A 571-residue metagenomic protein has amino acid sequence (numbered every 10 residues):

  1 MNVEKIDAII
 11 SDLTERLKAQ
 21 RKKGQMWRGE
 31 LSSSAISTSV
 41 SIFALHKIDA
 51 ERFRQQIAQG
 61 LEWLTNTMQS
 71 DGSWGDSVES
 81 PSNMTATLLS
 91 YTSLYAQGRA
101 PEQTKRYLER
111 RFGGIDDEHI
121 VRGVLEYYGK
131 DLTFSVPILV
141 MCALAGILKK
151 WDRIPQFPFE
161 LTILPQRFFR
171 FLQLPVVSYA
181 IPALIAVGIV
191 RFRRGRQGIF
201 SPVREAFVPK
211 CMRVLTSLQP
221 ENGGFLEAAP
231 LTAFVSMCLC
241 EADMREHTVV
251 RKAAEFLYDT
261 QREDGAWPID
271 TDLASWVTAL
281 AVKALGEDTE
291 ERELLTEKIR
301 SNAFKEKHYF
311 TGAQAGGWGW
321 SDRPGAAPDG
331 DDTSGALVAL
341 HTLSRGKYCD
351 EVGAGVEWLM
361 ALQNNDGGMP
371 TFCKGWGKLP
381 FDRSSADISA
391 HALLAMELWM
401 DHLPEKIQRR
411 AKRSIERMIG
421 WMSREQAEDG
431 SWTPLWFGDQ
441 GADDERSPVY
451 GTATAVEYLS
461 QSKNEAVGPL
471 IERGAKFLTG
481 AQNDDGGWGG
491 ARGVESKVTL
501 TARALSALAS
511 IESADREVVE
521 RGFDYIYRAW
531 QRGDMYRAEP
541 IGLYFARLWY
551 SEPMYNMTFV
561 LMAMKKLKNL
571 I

Functional and structural regions predicted by a protein language model:
M1-I10, M26-Q59, S70, W74-R106 (+8 more regions): An alpha-helical repeat/solenoid feature that recognizes helix-turn-helix modules
R16, K23-M26: Mature N-terminal segment immediately following signal peptide/propeptide cleavage in secreted/periplasmic
N66: Short, solvent-exposed interaction modules
V203-L218: Edge strands and adjacent loops of beta-rich recognition modules
R251-R262: Surface-exposed extracellular loop regions of Gram-negative outer-membrane beta-barrel proteins
